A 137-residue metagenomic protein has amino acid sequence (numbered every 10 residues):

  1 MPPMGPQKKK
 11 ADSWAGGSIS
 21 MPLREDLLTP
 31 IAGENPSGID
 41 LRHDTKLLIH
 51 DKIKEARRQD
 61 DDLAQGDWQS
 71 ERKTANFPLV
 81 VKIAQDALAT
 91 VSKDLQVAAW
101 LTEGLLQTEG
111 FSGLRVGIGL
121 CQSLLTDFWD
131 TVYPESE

Functional and structural regions predicted by a protein language model:
M1-S136: N-terminal domain-start signal
